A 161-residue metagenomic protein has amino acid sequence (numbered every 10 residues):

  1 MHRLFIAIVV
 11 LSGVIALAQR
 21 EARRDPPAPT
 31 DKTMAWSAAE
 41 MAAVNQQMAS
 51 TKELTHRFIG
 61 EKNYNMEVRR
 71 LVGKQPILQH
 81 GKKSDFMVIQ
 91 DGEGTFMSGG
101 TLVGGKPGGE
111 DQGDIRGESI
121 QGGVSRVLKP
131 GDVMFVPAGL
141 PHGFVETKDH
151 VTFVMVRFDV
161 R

Functional and structural regions predicted by a protein language model:
F5-A16: Bacterial N-terminal signal peptides
L17-K82: A short, N-terminal "cap"/entry segment at the start of jelly-roll beta-barrel domains of the cupin/DSBH fold
V68, F96-S98, F153-M155: Short hydrophobic/aromatic-rich beta-strand segments that constitute the beta-sheet cores of beta-sandwich/beta-barrel
L78, D85-V88, S125-R126, V133-M134: His/acidic/aromatic-lined binding-pocket segments of jelly-roll/cupin-type domains and related regulatory beta-sandwich
G81-T101, G109-S119: Short, conserved beta-strand element in jelly-roll/cupin
P107-V133: Extracytoplasmic beta-sandwich strand-turn segments characteristic of Greek-key/jelly-roll folds
V127-K148: Conserved metal-binding segment of the jelly-roll/cupin
D149-R161: A short hydrophobic beta-strand segment most commonly corresponding to one strand of the jelly-roll/cupin
